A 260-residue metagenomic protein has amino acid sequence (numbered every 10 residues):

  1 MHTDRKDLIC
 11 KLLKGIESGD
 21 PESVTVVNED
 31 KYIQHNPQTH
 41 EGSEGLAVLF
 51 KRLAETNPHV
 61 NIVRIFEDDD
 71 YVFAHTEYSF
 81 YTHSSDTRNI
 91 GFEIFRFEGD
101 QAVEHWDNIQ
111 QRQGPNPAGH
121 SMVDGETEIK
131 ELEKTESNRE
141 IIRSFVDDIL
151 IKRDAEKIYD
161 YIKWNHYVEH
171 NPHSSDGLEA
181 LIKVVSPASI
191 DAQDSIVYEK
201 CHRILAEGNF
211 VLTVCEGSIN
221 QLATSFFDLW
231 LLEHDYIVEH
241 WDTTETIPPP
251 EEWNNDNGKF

Functional and structural regions predicted by a protein language model:
M1-F260: C-terminal and inter-domain tail/linker signature
